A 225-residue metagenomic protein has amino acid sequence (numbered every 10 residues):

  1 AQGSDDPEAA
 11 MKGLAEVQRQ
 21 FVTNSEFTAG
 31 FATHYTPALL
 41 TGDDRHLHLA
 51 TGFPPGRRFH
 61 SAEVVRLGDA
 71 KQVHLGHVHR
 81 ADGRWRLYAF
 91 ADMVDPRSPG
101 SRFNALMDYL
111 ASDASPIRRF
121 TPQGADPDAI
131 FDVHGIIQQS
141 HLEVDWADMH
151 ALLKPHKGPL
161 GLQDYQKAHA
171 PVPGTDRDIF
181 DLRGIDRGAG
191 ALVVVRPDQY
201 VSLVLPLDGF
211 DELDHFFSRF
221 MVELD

Functional and structural regions predicted by a protein language model:
A1-D225: Helical substrate-recognition/capping region of FAD-dependent monooxygenase/halogenase enzymes
